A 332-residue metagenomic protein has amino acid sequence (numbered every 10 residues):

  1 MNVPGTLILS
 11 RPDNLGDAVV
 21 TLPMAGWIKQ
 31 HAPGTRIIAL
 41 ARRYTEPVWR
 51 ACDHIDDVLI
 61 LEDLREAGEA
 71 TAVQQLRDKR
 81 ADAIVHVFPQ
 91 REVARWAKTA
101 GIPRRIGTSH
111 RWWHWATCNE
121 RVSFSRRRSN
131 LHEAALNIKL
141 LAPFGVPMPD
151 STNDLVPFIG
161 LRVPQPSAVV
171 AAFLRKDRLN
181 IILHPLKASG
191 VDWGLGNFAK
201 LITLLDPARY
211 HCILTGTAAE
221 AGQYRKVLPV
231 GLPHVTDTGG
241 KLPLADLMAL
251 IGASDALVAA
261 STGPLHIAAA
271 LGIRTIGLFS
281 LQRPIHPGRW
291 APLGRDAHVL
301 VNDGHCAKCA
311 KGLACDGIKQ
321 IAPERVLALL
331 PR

Functional and structural regions predicted by a protein language model:
M1-R332: Catalytic machinery of carbohydrate-active enzymes, primarily nucleotide-sugar-dependent glycosyltransferases
